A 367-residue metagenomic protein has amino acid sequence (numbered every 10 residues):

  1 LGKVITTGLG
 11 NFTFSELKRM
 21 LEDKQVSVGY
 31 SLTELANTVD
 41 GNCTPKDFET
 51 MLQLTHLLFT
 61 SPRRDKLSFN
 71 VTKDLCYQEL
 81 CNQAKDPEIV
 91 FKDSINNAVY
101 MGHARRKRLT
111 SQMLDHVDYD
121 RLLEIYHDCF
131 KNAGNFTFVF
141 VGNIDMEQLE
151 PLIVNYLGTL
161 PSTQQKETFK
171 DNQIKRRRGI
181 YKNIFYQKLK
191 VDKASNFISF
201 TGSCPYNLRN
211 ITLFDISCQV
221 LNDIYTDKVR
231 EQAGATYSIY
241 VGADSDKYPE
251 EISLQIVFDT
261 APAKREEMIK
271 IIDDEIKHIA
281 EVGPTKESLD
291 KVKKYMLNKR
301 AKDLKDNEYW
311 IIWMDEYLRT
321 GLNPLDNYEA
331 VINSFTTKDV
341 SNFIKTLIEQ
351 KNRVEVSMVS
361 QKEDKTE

Functional and structural regions predicted by a protein language model:
L1-I5, F12-T60, K73, E88-M113 (+5 more regions): M16 family metallopeptidases and their MPP-like homologs
C43-P45, C76-Q83, D171-K188, K294-D303: Short, conserved secondary-structure transition motifs
R63-R64, S68-F69, L114-V117: Peptidyl-prolyl cis-trans isomerase
M101-G102, N132, T137-C204, K362-E367: An aromatic/glycine/proline-enriched structural segment found at the starts of mature extracellular/organellar domains
N132, S341-V359: Bilobed periplasmic-binding protein-like "clamshell/Venus-flytrap" ligand-binding domains
R209-L213, S217, M268-I271: Short amphipathic alpha-helical coupling segments at ligand-binding clamshell hinges and other catalytic/signaling
D227: Long, His/Glu/Asp-enriched segments that create or flank divalent metal/ion-associated functional microenvironments
